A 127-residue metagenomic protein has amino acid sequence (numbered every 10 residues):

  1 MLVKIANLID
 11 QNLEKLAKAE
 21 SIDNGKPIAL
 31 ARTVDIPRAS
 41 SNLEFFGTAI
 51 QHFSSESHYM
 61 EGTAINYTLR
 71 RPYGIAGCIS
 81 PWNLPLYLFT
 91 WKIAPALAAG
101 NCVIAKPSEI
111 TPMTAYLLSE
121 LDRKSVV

Functional and structural regions predicted by a protein language model:
M1-F53: Glycine-rich loop-to-alpha-helix module at the N-terminal edge of alpha/beta enzyme cores
S55-V127: Rossmann-like NAD(P) dinucleotide-binding subdomain of oxidoreductase/dehydrogenase enzymes
